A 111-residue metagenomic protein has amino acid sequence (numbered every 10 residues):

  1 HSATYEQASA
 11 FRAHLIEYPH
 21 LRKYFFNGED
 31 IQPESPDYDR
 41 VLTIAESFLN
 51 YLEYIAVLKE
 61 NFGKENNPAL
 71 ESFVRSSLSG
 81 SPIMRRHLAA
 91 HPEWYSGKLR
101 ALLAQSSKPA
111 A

Functional and structural regions predicted by a protein language model:
H1-A111: Amphipathic alpha-helical "stem/stalk" segments
